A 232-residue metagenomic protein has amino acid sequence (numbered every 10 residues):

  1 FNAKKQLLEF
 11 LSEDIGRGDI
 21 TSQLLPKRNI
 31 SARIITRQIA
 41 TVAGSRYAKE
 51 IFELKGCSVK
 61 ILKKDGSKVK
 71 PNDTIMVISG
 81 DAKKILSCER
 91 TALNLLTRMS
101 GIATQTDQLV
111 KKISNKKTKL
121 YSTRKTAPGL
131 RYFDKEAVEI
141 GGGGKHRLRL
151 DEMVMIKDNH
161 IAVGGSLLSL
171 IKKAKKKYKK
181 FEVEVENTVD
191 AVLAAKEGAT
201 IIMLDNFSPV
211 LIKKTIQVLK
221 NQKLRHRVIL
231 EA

Functional and structural regions predicted by a protein language model:
F1-E197, I201, K213-K214, V218 (+1 more regions): Acidic/glycine-rich phosphate/pyrophosphate-binding loops and surrounding catalytic core that coordinate Mg2+
N206: Short secondary-structure boundary segments
P209: Short acidic, S/G/P-rich loop/turn micro-motifs used as interaction or catalytic elements
N221-L224: Intrinsic disorder/low-complexity segments
